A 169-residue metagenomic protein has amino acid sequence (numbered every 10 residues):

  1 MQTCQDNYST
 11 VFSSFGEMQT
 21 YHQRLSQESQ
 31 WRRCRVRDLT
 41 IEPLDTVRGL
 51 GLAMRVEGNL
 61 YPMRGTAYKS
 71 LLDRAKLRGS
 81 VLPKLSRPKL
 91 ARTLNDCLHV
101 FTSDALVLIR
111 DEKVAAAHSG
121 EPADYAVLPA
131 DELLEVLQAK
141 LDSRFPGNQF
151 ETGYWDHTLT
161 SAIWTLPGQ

Functional and structural regions predicted by a protein language model:
M1-V136, R144-F145: Feature for intrinsically disordered/low-complexity regulatory segments and propeptides
R55, G147-Q169: Long, continuous compositionally biased terminal/linker segments
K140: Beta-strand-dominated lipid-handling architectures at cellular/organellar boundaries
